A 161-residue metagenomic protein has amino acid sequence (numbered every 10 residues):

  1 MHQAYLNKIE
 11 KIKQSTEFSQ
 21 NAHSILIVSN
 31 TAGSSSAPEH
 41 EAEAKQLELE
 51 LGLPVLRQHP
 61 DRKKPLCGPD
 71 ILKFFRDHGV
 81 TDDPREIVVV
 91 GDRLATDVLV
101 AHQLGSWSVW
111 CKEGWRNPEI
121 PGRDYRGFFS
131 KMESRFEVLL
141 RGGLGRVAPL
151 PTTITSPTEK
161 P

Functional and structural regions predicted by a protein language model:
M1-V89, R93-P161: Asp-based, Mg2+/Mn2+-dependent phosphohydrolase catalytic module
